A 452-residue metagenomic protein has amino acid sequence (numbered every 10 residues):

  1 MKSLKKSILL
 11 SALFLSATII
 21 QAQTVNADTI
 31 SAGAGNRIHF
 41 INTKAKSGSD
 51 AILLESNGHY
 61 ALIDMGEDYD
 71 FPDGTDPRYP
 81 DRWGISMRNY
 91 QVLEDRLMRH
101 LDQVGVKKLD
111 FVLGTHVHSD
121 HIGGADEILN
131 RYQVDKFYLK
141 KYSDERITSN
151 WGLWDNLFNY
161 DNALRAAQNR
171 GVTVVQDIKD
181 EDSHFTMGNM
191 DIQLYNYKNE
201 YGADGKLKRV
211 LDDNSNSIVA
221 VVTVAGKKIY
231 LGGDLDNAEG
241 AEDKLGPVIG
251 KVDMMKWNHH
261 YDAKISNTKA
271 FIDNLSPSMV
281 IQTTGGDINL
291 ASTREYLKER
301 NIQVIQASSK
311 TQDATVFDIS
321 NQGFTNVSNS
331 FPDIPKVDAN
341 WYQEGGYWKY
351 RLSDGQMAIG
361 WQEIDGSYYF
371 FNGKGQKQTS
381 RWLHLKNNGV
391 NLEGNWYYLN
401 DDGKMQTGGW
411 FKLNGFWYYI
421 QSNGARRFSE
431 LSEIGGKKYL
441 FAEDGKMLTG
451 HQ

Functional and structural regions predicted by a protein language model:
M1-K6: Positively charged n-region of N-terminal signal peptides that target proteins for export
S7-A27, P335-Q452: Extracellular adhesion/carbohydrate-binding repeat motifs centered on closely spaced tryptophans
V25-K107, Q176-K251, T311-P335: Core dinuclear metal-dependent hydrolase active-site scaffold
A45, S56-G58, M65-E67, K141-S143 (+9 more regions): A mature extracytoplasmic/lumenal domain signature
Y60-L62, V112, K136, Y230 (+1 more regions): Hydrophobic "anchor" residues on beta-strands that sit immediately upstream of conserved functional sites
F71-S143, G246-D262, S276-I281: Active-site metal-binding motif and surrounding structural segment of the metallo-beta-lactamase
S119-R131, K136-A163, R170, Q176-M187 (+1 more regions): Catalytic cores of extracellular degradative/oxidative enzymes
D120, E145-V174, Y230-G233, E242-L245 (+1 more regions): Internal alpha/beta domain cores that form substrate/cofactor-binding pockets in large enzymes and binding proteins
